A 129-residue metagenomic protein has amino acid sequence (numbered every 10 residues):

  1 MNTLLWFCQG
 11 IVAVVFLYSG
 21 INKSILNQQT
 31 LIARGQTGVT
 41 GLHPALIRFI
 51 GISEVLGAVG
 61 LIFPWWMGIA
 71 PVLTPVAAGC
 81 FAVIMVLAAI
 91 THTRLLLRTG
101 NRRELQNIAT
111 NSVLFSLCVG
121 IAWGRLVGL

Functional and structural regions predicted by a protein language model:
M1-L129: Membrane-interface extramembranous regions
